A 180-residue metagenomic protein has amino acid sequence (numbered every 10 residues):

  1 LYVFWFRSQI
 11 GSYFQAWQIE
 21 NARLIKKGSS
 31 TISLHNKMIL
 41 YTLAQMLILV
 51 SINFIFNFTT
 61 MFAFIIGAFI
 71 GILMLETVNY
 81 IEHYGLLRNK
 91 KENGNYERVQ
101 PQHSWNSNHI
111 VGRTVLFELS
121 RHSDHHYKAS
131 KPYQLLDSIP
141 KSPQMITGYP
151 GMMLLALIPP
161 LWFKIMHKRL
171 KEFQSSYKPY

Functional and structural regions predicted by a protein language model:
L1-M38, I70-Y180: Cytosolic/stromal cytosol-facing helical appendages immediately following the last transmembrane segment
I39, L43, M61-I65, T114: Hydrophobic alpha-helical transmembrane segments
L40-I52: Core segments of transmembrane alpha-helices that mediate helix-helix packing or line hydrophobic substrate/ligand
T59-L73: Interfacial segments of alpha-helical transmembrane regions
